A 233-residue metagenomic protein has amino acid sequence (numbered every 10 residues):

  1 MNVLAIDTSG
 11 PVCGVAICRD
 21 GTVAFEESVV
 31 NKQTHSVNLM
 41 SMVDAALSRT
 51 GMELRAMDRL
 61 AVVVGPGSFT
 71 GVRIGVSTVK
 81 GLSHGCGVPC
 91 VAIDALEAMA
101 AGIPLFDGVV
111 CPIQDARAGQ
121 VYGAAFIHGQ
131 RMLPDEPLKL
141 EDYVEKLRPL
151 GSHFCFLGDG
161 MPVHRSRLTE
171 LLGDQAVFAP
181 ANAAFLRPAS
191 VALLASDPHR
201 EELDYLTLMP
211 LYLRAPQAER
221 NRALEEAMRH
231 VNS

Functional and structural regions predicted by a protein language model:
M1-V64: N-terminal beta-alpha supersecondary unit
I6, P11-V29, V163, P180 (+4 more regions): Patatin-like phospholipase
T22, T34, P89-L186, Y212 (+2 more regions): Surface "functional belts" at beta-alpha junctions
A46-T50, G85, I103, P188-E201: Stable alpha-helical structural segments in soluble proteins, enriched in small hydrophobic residues
S48-A56, S83-I93, L203: Phosphate-handling active-site elements
A61-C90: DPxDG-like acidic metal-binding loop motif
P180-Y212: Glycine-rich phosphate-binding/hydrolytic loop that grips phosphoryl groups
